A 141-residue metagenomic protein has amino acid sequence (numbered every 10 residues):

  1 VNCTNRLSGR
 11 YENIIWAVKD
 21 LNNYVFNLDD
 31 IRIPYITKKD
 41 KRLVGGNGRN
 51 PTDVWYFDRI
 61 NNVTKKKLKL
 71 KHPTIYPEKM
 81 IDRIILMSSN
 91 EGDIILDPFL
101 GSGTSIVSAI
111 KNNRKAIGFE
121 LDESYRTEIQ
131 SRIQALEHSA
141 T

Functional and structural regions predicted by a protein language model:
V1-T127, H138: Core catalytic lobe of class I
Q130-T141: Short, conserved SAM-binding/catalytic segment of Class I S-adenosyl-L-methionine-dependent methyltransferases
